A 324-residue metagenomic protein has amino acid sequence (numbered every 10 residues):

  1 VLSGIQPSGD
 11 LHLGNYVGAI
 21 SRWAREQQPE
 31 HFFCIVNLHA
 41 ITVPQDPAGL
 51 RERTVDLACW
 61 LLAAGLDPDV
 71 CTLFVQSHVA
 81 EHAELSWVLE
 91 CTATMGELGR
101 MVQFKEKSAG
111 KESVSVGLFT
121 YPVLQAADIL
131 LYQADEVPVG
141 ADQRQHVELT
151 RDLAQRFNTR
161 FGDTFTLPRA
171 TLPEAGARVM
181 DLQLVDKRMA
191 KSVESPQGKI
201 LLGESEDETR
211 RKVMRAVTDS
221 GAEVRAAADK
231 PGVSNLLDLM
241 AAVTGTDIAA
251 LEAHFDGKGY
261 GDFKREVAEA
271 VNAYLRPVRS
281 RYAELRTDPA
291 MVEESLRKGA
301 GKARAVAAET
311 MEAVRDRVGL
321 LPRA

Functional and structural regions predicted by a protein language model:
V1-A127, A270-A273, A283: N-terminal Rossmann-like or analogous alpha/beta NTP/dinucleotide-binding catalytic cores that position adenine
I5-P7, N37-H39, A134-E136, V193 (+1 more regions): Short, histidine-centered active-site or binding-site loop motifs used for metal coordination, general acid-base
L13-N15, Q145, R151-A324: Conserved nucleotide- and phosphate/pyrophosphate-binding catalytic cores in adenylate/nucleotidyl-handling enzymes
Q28-E30, M95-G99, L131-P138, A241-L251 (+1 more regions): Short helix-capping/linker segments at secondary-structure and domain boundaries
N37-L38, A126-L130, V185, A242-G245: Short connector loops/turns at beta-strand edges and beta->alpha or beta->beta junctions
S108-F157, F161, D181: Internal, conserved structured core segments that host functional sites
